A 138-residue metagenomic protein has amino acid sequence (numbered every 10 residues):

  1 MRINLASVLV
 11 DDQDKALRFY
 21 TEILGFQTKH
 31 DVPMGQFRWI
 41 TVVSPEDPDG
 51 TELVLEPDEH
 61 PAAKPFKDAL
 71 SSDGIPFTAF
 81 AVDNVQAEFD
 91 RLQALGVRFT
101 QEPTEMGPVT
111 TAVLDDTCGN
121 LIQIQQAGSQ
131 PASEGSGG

Functional and structural regions predicted by a protein language model:
M1-L5, Q27-A81, F89-D115, Q125-G138: Vicinal oxygen chelate
L9-Q13: Conserved beta-strand-loop-alpha-helix junction that forms the acyl-donor binding cleft
A16-T21, L92, G119: Conserved active-site tyrosine of GNAT-family acetyltransferases
N84: Conserved catalytic-loop position in the HRD/HxD motif
